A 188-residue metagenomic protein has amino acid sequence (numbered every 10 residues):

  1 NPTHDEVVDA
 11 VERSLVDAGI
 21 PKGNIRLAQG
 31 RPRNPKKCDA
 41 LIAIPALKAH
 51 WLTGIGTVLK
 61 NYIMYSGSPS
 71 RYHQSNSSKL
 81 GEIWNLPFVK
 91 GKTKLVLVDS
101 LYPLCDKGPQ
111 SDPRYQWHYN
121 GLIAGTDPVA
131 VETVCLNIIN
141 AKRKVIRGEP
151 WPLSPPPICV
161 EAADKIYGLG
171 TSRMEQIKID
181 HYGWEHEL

Functional and structural regions predicted by a protein language model:
N1-L188: Extended, low-polarity segments enriched in aliphatic/aromatic residues
